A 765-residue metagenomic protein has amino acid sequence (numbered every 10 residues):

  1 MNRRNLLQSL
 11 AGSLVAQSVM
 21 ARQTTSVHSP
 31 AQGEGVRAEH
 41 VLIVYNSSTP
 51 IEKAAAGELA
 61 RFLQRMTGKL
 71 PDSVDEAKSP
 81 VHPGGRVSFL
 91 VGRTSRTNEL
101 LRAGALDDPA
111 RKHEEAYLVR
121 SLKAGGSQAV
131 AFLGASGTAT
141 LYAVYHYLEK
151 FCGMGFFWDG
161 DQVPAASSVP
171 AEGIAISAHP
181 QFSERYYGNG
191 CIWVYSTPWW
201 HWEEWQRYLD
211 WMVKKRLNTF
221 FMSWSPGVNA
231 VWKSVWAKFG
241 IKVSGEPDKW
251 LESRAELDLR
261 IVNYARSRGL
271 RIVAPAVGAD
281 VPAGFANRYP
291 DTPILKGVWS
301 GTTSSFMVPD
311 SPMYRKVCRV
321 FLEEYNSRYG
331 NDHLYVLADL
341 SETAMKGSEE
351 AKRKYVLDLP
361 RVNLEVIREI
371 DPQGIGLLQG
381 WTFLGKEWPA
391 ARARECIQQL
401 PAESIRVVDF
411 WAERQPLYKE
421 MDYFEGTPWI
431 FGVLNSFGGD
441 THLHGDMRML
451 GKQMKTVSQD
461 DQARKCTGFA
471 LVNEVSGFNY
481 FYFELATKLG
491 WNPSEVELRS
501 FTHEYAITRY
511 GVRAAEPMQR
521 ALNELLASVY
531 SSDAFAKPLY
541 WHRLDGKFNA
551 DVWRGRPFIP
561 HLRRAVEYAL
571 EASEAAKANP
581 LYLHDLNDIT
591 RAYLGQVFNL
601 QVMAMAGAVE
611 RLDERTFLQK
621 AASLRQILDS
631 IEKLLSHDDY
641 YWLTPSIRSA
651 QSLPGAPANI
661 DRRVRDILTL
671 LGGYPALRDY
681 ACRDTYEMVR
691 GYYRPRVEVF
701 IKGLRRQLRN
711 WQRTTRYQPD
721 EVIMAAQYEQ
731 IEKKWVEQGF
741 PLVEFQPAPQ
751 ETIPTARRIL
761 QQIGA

Functional and structural regions predicted by a protein language model:
N5-Q23: N-terminal export signals
L7, T24-P180: Contiguous, structured surface segment used for ligand recognition
P71-P80, G84-G85, R96-E99, G155 (+8 more regions): Catalytic-core regions of glycoside hydrolase
I176-Y195: N-terminal small/glycine-rich loop or linker at the start of catalytic domains across soluble metabolic enzymes
H201-L209, G451-V457: Short, acidic/polar
E203-G227: Catalytic domains of carbohydrate-active enzymes, especially glycoside hydrolases
L586, T590-E632, D720, Q727: Ordered core of a single globular domain
F700-A765: Extended, compositionally biased alpha-helical segments that mediate assembly or anchoring
